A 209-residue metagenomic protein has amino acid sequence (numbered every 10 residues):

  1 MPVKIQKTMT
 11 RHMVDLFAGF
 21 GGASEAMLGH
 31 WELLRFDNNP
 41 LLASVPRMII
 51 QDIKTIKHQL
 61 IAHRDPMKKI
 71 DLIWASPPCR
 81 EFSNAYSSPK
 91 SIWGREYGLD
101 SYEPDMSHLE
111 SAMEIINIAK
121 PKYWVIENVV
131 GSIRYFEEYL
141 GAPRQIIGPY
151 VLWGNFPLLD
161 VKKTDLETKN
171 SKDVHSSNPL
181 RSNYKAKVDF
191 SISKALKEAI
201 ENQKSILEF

Functional and structural regions predicted by a protein language model:
M1-Q6: Class I SAM-dependent methyltransferase Rossmann-like catalytic core, especially the SAM/SAH-binding loop
K7-M9, E167: Intrinsically disordered/low-complexity terminal segments and short unstructured peptides
M9-R11, N183: Generic hydrophobic-segment detector
R11-L60: SAM cofactor-binding core of SAM-dependent methyltransferases, primarily the Rossmann-like beta-alpha-beta module
M13, R35, W74, V125-I126: Generic enzyme active-site microenvironment
F17, N39, P78, V129-V130: Anionic group-transfer/hydrolysis microenvironments
G21-A23, P77, F156: Gly/Ser/Thr-rich beta-alpha loop segments that engage phosphate groups in nucleotides
H58-L72, C79-F209: Class I S-adenosyl-L-methionine
